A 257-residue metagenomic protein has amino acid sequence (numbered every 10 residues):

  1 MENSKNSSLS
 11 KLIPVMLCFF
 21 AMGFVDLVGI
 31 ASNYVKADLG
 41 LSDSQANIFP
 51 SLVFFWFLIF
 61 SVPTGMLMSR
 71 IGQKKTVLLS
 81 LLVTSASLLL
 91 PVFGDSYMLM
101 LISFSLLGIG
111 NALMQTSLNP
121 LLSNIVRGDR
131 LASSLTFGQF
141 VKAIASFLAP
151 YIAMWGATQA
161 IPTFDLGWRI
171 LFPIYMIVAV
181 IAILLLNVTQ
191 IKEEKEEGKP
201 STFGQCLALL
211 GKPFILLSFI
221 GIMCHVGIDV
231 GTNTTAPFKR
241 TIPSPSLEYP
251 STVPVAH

Functional and structural regions predicted by a protein language model:
M1-N6, E193-S218: Juxtamembrane intracellular "pre-TM" segments in multi-pass secondary transporters
S10-D43, N119, T232-P237: Extracytoplasmic
V28-G29, G211-H257: Extracytoplasmic gate region of multi-pass secondary transporters
I48-M66, V255-H257: Central cavity-lining transmembrane alpha-helices of secondary-active solute carriers, predominantly the Major
I59-M98: Conserved MFS/SLC helix-loop-helix module at the cytosolic interface between two early adjacent transmembrane helices
M98-F104, L217-S218: Short hydrophobic/alpha-helical segments at membrane-entry points of transmembrane helices in Major Facilitator
S103-F140: Cytoplasmic helix-loop-helix junction between adjacent transmembrane helices in 12-TM secondary transporters
D129, S134-Q190: Helix-loop-helix hairpin linking two adjacent transmembrane segments in secondary transporters
